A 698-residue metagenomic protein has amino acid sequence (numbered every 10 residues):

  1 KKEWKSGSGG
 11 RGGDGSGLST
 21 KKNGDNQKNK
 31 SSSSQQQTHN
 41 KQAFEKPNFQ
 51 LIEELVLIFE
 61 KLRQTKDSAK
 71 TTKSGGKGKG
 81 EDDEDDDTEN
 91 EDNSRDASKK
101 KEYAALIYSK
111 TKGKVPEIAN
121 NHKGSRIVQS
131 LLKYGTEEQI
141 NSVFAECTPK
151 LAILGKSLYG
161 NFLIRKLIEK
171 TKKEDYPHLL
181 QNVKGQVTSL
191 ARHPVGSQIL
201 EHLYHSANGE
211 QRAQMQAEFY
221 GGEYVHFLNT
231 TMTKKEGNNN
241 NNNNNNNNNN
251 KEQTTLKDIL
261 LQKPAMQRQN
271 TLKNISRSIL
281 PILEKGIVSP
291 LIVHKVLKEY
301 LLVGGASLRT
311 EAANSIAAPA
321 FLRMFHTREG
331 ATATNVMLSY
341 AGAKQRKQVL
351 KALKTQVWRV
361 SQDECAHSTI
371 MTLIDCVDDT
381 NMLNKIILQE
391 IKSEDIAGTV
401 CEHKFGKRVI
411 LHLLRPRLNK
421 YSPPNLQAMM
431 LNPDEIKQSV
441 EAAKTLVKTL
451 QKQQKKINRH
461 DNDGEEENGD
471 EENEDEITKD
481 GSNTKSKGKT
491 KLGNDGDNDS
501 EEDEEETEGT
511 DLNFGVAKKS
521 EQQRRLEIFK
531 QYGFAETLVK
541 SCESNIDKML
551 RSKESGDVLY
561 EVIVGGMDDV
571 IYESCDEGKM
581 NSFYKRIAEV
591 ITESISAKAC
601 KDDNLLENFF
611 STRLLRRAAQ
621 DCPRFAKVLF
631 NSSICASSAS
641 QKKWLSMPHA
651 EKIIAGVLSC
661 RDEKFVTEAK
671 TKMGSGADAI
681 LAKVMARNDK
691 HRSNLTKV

Functional and structural regions predicted by a protein language model:
K1-V698: Eukaryotic gene-expression regulator signature that favors modular helical reader/repeat domains and their
